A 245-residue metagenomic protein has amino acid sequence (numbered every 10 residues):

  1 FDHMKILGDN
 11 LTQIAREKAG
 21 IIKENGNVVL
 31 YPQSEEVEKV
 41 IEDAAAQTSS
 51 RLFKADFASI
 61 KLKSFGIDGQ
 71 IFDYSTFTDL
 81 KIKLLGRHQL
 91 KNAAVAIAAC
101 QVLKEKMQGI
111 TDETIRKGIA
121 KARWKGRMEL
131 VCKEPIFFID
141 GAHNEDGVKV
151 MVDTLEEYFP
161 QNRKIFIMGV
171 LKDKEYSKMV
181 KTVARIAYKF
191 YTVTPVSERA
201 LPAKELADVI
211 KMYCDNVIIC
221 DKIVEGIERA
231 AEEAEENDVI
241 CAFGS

Functional and structural regions predicted by a protein language model:
F1-T76, A93, I97-R116: Acidic, Mg2+-coordinating active-site environments of NTP-dependent enzymes
D2-H3, N10-Q13, T76-K189: Nucleotide phosphate-binding/pyrophosphate-handling subdomain across enzymes that bind or process nucleotide phosphates
A19, Q101, V152-E156, I227-E232: Generic structural signal for well-ordered alpha-helical scaffold segments
A19-V28, Y158-K164, I186-K189, E235-E236: Short, surface-exposed connector motifs at secondary-structure boundaries
Y31-F53, D68-I71, I136-F137, E145 (+1 more regions): C-terminal helical cap/extension that packs against the catalytic core of soluble nucleotide-cofactor enzymes
Y31-P32, A44-G66, K83-R87, T114-K121 (+5 more regions): Beta-strand->loop->alpha-helix junctions that form or flank phosphate-binding loops in nucleotide-handling enzymes
A242: Acidic, glycine-rich flexible loop segments
S245: Active-site-proximal loop/hinge segments that shape catalytic or ion-binding/gating pockets
